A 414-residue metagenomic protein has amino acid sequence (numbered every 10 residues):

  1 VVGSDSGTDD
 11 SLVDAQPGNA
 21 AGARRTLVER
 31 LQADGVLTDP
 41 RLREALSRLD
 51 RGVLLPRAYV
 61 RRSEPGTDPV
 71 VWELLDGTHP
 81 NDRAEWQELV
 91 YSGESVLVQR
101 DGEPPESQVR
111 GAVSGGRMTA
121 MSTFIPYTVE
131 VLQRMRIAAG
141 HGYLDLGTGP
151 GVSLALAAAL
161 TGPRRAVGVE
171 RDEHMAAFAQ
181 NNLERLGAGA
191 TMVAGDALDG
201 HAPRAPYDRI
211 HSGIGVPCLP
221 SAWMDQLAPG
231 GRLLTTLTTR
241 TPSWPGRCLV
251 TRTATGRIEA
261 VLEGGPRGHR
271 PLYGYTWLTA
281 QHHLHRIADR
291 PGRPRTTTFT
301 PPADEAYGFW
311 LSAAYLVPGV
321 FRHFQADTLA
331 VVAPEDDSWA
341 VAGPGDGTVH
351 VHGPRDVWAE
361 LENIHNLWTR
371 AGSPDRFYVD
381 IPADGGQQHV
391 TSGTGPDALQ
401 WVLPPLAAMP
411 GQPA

Functional and structural regions predicted by a protein language model:
V2-G3, D9, H211, P217-T328 (+1 more regions): Class I SAM-binding transferase module
V2-G3, G18-N19, L329-P344: Short, compositionally biased low-complexity segments
V2-L144, S153, G385-P413: Class I SAM-dependent transferase core
G35, D50-L54, S212, H365-G372: Short amphipathic alpha-helical segments enriched in hydrophobics
L42, R57-R62, Q226-L227, L237 (+1 more regions): A short, aromatic/hydrophobic, helix- or strand-capping loop or linear motif that either lines the entrance/gate
G115-L234, R240-P242: Conserved nucleotide-cofactor-binding alpha/beta core module
A303-Q325, A333-P334, D346-E362, N366: Basic, glycine-rich polyanion-binding accessory segments appended to enzymes
D336-A414: C-terminal target-recognition/interaction regions appended to catalytic cores
